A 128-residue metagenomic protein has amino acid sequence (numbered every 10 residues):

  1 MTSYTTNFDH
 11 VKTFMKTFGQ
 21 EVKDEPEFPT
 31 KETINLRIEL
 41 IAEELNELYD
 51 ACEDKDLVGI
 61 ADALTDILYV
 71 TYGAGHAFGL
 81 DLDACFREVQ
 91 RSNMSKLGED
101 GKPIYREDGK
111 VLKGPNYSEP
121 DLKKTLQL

Functional and structural regions predicted by a protein language model:
M1-L64, L68-L128: Flexible "arm" and connector segments at domain edges
